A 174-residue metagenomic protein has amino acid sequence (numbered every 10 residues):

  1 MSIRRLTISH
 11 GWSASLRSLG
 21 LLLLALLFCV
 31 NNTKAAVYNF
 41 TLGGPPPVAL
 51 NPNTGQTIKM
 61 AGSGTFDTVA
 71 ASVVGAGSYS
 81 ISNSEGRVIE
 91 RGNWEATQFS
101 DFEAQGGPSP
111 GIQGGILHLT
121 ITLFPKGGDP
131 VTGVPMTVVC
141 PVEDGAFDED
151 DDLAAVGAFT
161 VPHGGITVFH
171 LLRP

Functional and structural regions predicted by a protein language model:
M1-A14: N-terminal secretory signal peptides that target proteins for export/translocation
S18-C29: Bacterial N-terminal signal peptides
N31-S100, A158-P174: N-terminal segment immediately downstream of the Sec signal-peptide cleavage site in secreted/extracellular proteins
G77-V131: Mature extracellular/secreted ectodomains of secretory-pathway proteins
S109-V161: Extracytosolic low-complexity repeat regions of secreted or lipid-anchored proteins
